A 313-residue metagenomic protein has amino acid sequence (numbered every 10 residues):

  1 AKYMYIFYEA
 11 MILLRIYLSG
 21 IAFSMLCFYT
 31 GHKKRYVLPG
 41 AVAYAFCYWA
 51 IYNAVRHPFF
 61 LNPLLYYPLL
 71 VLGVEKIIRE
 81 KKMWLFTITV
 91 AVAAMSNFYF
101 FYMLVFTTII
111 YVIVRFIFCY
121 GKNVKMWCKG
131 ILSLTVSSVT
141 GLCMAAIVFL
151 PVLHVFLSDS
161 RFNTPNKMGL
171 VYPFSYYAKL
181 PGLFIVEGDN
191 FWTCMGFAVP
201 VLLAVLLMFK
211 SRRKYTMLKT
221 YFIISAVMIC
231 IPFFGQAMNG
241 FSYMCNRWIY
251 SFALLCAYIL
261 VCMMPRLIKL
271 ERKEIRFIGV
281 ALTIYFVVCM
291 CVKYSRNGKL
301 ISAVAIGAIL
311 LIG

Functional and structural regions predicted by a protein language model:
A1, G130-L134, S138-N246, Y250 (+1 more regions): Periplasmic/ER-lumenal interhelical loops and adjacent helix-loop junctions in multi-pass membrane proteins
Y3-L14, V55-F59, M95-M103, V186-M195 (+1 more regions): Membrane-entry segments of alpha-helical transmembrane domains in multi-pass membrane proteins
A10-L18, L61-L69, V105, M195-V201 (+2 more regions): Membrane-embedded alpha-helical segments of multi-pass membrane proteins, especially the transmembrane helices
L13, Y17-Y29, R35-F118, S133-L153 (+3 more regions): Membrane-embedded helix bundles of polyisoprenyl
I21-M25, P68-K76, T108-F116, A204-M208 (+2 more regions): Transmembrane alpha-helices and membrane-interface helical segments of multi-pass integral membrane enzymes
F28-R35, K76-K81, C119-K129, M208-L218 (+2 more regions): Membrane-interface helix-boundary motifs at transmembrane edges
L61, C128, C289-C291: Linear, non-domain "peripheral" regions
K81, F100, T220-F233, N239 (+1 more regions): Contiguous transmembrane helix-bundle modules in multi-pass membrane proteins
